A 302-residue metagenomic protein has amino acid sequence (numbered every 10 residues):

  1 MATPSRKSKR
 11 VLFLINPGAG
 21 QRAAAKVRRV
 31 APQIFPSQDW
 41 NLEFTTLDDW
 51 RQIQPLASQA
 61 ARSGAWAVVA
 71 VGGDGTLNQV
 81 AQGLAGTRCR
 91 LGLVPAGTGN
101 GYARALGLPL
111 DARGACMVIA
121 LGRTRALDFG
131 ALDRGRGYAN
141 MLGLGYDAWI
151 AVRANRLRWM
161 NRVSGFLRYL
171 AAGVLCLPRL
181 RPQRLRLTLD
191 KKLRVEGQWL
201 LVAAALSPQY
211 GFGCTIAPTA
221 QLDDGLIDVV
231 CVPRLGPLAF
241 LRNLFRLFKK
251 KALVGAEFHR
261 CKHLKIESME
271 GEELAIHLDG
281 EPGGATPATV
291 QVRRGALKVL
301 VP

Functional and structural regions predicted by a protein language model:
M1-V68, N78: ATP/NTP phosphate-donor binding region
L12-L14, Q38, L47, G86-R90 (+2 more regions): Catalytic core of DAGKc-family lipid kinases
A24, L189-K191, E196, Q221 (+1 more regions): ATP/nucleoside-binding phosphotransfer catalytic cores, i.e., glycine-rich phosphate-binding loops
T76-C89: Short Gly/Thr/Asp-enriched flexible loops that form oxyanion-binding sites at enzyme active sites
G143, L201-P218, P282: Glycine-rich phosphate/pyrophosphate-binding beta-alpha loops
D147-I150, V195-G197, Q209-G213, P237-F240: Short acidic/glycine-rich loop or secondary-structure boundary segments that cap or lie
R158-R168, Y210-F212, P218-A239: Gly/Ser/Thr-rich active-site loops/lids in small-molecule metabolic enzymes that frequently grip phosphoryl groups
R181-Q183, Q198-L200, D223-D228, R260-K262: A generic structural signal for short beta-strands and their flanking turns/coil linkers
